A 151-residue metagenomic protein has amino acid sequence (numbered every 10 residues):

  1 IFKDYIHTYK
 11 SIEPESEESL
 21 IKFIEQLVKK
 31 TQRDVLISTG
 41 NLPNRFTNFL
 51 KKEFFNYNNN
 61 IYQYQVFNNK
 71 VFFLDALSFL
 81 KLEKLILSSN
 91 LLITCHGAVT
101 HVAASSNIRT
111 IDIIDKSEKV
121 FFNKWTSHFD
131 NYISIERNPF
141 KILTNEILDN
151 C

Functional and structural regions predicted by a protein language model:
I1-S11: Conserved donor-binding/catalytic core segment of Leloir-type glycosyltransferases
F2-D4, V99, S127: Proline-rich low-complexity regions
K3, G40, R137-N138: Structural motif
T8-Y9, N44-R45, K119-V120: Flexible, glycine-rich phosphate/dinucleotide-binding loops and adjacent beta-alpha linkers at cofactor/substrate
P14-K116: Donor-binding and catalytic core of enzymes assembling or modifying cell-surface/extracellular glycoconjugates
H101-C151: Nucleotide-sugar donor-binding patch of glycosyltransferase catalytic domains
